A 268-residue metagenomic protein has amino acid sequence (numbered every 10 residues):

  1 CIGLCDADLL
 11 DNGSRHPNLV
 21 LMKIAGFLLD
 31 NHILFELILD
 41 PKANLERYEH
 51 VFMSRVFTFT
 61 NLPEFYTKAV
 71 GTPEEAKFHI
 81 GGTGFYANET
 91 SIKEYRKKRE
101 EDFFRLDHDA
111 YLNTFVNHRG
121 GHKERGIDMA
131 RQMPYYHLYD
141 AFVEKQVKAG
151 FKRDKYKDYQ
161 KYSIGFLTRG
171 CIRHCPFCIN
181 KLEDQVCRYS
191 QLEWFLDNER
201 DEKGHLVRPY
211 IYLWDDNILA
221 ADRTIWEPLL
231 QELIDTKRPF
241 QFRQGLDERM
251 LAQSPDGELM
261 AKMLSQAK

Functional and structural regions predicted by a protein language model:
C1-I80, G84-T90: A short, structured N-terminal alpha-helical element that caps or precedes a catalytic domain
L4, F195-K268: Conserved SAM/AdoMet-binding glycine-rich loop
D8-L10, V56-T60, G84-A87, G170-R173 (+3 more regions): Short, solvent-exposed loop/turn segments at secondary-structure junctions
R15, L19-V20, K157-D197: Canonical Radical SAM [4Fe-4S] cluster-binding loop centered on the CxxxCxxC motif and its immediate flanking residues
I24-A25, E64-T72, E89-E100, P228-L233 (+2 more regions): Short, aromatic/basic amphipathic alpha-helical patches
Y48-V51, P176, P209: Conserved acidic residues
E75-F115, G121-H122: Ser/Thr/Gly-rich flexible loops in soluble cytosolic domains mediating phosphotransfer, phosphorylation
H108-Y156: A charged, well-structured terminal subsegment
